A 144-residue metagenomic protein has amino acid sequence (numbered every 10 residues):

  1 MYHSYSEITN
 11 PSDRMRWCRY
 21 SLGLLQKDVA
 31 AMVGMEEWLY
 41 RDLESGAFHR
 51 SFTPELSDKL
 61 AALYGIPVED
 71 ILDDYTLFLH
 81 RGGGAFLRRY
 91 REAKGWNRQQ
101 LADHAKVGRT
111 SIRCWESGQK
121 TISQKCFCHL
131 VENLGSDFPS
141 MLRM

Functional and structural regions predicted by a protein language model:
M1-S21, D73-A93: A short, Lys/Arg-rich alpha-helix, primarily the initiator
M15, Q26, S57, L87 (+2 more regions): Helix-turn-helix DNA-binding elements, focusing on the entry/boundary residues of the two helices that contact DNA
R16, R41-D42, L72, R113-C114 (+1 more regions): Key DNA-contacting residues within the recognition helix of helix-turn-helix
S21-L22, M32, L63, A93 (+1 more regions): Residues within the alpha-helical elements of helix-turn-helix
L25, E36-L39, P67, N97 (+3 more regions): Short coil turns linking two alpha-helices in DNA-binding domains
D28-A31, R98-D103: Short alpha-helical "recognition helix" segments of helix-turn-helix
G34-S51, V107-T121: Recognition helix of helix-turn-helix/homeodomain-like DNA-binding domains that insert into the DNA major groove
P54-D70, S123-M141: DNA major-groove recognition helix of helix-turn-helix/homeodomain DNA-binding modules
